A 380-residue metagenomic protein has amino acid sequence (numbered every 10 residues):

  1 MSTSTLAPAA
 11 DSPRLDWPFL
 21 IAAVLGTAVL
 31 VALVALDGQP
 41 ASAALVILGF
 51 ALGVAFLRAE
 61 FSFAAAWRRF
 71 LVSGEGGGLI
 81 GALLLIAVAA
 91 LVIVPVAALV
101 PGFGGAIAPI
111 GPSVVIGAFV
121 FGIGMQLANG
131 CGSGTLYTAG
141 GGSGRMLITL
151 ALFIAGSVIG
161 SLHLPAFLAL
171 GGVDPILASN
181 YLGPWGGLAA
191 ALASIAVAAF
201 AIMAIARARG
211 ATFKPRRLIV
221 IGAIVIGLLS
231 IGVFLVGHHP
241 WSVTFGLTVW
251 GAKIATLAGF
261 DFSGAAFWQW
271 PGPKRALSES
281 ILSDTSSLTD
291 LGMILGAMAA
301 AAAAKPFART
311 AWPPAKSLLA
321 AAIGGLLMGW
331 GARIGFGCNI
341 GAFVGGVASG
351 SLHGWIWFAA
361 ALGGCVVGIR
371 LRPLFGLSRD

Functional and structural regions predicted by a protein language model:
S2-D380: Membrane-interfacial helix-loop segments of redox and metal-homeostasis proteins, especially TM-loop-TM junctions
